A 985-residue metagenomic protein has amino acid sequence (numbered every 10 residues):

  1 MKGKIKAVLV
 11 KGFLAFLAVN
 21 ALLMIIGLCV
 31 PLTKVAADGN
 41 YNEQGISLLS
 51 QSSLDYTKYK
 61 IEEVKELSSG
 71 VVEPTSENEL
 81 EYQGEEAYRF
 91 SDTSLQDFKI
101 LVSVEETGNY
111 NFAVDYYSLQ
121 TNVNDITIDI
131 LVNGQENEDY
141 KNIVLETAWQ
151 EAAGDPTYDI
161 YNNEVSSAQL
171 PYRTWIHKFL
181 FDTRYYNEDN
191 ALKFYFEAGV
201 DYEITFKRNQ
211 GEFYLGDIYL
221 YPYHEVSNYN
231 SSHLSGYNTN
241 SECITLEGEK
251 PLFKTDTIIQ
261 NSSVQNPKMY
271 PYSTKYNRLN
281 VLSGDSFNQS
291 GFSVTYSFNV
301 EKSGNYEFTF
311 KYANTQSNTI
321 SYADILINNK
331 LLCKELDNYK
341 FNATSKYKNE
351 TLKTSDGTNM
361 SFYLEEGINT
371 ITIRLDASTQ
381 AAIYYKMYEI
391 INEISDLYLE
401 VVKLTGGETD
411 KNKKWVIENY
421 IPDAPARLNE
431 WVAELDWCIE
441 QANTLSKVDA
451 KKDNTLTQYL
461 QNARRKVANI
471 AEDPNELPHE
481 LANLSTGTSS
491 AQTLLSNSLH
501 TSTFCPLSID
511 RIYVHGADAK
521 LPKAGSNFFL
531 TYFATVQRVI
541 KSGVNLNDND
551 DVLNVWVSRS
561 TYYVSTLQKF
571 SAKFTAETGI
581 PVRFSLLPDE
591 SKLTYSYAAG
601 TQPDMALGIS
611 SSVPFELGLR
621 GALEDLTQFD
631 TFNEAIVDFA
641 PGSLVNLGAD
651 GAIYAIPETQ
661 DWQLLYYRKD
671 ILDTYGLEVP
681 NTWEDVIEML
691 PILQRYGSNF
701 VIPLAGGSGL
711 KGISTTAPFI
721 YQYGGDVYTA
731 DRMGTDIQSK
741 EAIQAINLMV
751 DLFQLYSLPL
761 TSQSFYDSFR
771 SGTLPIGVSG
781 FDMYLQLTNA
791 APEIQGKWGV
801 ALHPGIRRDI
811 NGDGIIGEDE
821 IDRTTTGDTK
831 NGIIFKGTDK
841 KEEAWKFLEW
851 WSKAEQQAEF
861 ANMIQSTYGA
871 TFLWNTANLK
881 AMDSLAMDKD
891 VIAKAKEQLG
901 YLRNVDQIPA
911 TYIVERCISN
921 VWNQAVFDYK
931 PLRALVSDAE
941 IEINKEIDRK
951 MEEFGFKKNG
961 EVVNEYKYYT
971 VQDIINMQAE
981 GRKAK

Functional and structural regions predicted by a protein language model:
K11-F16, G27-P506: Extracytoplasmic
E106, K302, L755, A791-L873 (+1 more regions): Extracytoplasmic/periplasmic substrate-recognition and gating elements
C333, Q441-R465, N469-E480, F504-L507 (+2 more regions): C-terminal capping/gating helix-and-loop segments adjacent to ligand/active sites or protein-protein/ligand interfaces
Y532-N547, S611-L664, I687-M689, T715 (+2 more regions): Hinge/lid segment of periplasmic solute-binding proteins
F570-F639, D670-N681, G772-I776, Q786-Q795 (+1 more regions): Extracytoplasmic "Venus flytrap"/periplasmic binding protein-like
G618-G621, E634, A640-E684, S698 (+5 more regions): Periplasmic solute-binding protein
D731-S762, H803: Glycine-centered hinge/linker elements that transmit conformational signals in sensory and ligand-binding systems
G812-E818, N862-Q924, F956-K985: Long, aromatic- and glycine/proline-rich binding clefts that accommodate carbohydrate-like moieties
